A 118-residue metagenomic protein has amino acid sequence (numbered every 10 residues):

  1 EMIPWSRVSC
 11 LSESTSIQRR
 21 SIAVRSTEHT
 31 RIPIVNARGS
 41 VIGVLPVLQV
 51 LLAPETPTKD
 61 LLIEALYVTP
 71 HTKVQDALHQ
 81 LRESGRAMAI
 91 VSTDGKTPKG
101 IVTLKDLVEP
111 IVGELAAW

Functional and structural regions predicted by a protein language model:
E1-W118: Soluble cytosolic regulatory domains appended to membrane proteins
